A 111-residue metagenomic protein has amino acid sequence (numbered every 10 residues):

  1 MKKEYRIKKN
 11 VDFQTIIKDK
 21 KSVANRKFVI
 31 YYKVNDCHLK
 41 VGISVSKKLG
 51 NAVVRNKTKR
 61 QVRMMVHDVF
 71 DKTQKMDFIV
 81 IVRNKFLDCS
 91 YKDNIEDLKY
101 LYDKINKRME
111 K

Functional and structural regions predicted by a protein language model:
M1-K111: Positively charged, solvent-exposed patches that mediate nucleic-acid binding
